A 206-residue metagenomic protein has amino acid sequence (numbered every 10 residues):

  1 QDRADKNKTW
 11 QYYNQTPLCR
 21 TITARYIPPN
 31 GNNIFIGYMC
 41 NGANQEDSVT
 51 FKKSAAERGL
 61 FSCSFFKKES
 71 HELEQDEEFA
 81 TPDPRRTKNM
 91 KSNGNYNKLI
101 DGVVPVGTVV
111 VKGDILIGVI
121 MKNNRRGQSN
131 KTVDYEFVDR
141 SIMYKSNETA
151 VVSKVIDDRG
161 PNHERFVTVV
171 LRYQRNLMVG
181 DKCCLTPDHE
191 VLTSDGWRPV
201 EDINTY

Functional and structural regions predicted by a protein language model:
Q1-R86, N93-K98, V104, T108-V110 (+4 more regions): Extended, highly charged accessory segments
K91-L99, V104, I117-G118, K122-T149 (+4 more regions): HINT superfamily self-processing domains
